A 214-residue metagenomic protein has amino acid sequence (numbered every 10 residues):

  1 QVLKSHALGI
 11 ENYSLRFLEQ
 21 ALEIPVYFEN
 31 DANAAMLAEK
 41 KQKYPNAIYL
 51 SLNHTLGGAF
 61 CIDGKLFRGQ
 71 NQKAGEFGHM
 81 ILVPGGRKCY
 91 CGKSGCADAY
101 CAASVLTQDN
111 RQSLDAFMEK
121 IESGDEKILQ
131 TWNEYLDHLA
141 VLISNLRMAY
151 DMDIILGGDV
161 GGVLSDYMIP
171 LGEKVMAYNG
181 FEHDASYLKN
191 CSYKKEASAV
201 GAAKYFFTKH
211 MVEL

Functional and structural regions predicted by a protein language model:
Q1-N46, D166-Y178: Glycine-rich phosphate-binding loop and adjoining helix at the ATP-binding site of ATP-dependent phosphoryl-transfer
E19-L22, F67-L82, G172-G180: Acidic-glycine-rich active-site phosphate/pyrophosphate-binding loop
L22-I24, K43, K88, K93 (+1 more regions): ATP-binding/phosphotransfer module of carbohydrate and carboxylate kinases, centering on a glycine-rich
Y27, I48-L50, K189: Hydrophobic/aromatic beta-strand patches that form the interior of the parallel beta-sheet core in alpha/beta enzyme
N30, L50-L52, G158: Active-site flanking residues adjacent to catalytic metal/cofactor-binding acidic residues
N33-M36, G57-G58, F67, G161-L164 (+1 more regions): Short, active-site-adjacent cap segments at secondary-structure transitions
A34, F60, G180-D184: Flexible loop/hinge segments that line or gate small-molecule binding clefts
P45-Y100: Glycine-rich phosphate-binding loop of actin/hexokinase-like ATP-binding domains
